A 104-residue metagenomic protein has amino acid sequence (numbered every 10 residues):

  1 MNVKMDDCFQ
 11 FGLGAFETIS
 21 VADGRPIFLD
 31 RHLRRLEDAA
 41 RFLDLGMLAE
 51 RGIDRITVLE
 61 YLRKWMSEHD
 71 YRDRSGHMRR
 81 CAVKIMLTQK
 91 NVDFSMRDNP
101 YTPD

Functional and structural regions predicted by a protein language model:
M1-D104: Conserved alpha/beta cores of soluble small-molecule-handling proteins
